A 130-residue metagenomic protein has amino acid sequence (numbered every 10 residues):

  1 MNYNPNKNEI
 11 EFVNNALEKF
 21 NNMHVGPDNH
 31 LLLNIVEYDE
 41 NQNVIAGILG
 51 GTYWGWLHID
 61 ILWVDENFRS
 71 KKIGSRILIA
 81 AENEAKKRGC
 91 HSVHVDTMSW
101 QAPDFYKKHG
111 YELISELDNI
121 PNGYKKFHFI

Functional and structural regions predicted by a protein language model:
M1-E11: A short beta-loop-alpha structural element at the N-terminal edge of CoA-dependent acyl/N-acetyltransferase catalytic
V13, Y106-K107, Y111: Conserved active-site tyrosine of GNAT-family acetyltransferases
D28, D39-E40, I48-L57, L62-D65: A conserved beta-strand-loop-helix scaffold within acyl/acetyltransferase catalytic domains
N34-V36, F127: Hydrophobic beta-strand residues of extracellular immunoglobulin-like
I45-A46, S115: A structural microfeature
S70-N83, K108: Conserved acetyl-CoA-binding loop-helix of GNAT-fold acetyltransferases
A85-M98: Conserved GNAT acetyl-CoA-binding A-motif
H94-D96, E112-H128: Conserved catalytic-core motifs of GNAT/GCN5-like acyltransferases
